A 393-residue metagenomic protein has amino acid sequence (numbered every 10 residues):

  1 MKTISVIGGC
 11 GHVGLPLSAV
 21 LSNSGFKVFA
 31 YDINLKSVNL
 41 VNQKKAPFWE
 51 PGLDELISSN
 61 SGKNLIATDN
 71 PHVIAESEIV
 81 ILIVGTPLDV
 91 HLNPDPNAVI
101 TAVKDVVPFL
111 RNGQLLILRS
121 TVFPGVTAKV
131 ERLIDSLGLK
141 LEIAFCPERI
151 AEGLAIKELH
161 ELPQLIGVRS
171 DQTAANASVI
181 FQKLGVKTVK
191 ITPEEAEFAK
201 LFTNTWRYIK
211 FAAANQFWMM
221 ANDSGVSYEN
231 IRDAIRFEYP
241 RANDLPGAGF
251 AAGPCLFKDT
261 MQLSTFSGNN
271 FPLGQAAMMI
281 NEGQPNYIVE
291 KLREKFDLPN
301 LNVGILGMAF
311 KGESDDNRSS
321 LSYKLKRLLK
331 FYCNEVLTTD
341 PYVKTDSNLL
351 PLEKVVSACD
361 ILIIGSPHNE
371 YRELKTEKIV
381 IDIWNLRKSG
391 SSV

Functional and structural regions predicted by a protein language model:
M1-V393: Structural/interface elements that position substrates and couple domains in central-metabolism enzymes
